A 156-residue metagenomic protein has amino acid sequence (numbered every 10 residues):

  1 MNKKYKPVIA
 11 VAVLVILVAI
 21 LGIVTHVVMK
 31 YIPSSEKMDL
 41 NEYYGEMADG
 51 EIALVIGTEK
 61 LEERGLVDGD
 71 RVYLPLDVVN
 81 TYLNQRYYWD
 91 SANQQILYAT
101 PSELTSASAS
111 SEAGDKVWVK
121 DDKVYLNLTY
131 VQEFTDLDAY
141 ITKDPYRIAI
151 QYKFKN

Functional and structural regions predicted by a protein language model:
N2-N156: Primary recognition of N-terminal secretory signal peptides and signal-anchoring hydrophobic helices
